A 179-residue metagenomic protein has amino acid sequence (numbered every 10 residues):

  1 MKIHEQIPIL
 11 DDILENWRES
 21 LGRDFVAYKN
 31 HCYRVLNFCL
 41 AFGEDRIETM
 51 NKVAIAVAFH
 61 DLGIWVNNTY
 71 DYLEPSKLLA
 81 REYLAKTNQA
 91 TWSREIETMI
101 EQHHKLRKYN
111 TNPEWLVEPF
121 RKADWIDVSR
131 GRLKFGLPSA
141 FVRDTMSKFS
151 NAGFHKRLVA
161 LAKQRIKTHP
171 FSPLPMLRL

Functional and structural regions predicted by a protein language model:
M1-P8, E19-R46, N88, K105-L179: Divalent metal-dependent phosphate-bond-processing catalytic cores, especially two-metal-ion Mg2+/Mn2+ enzymes that act
D11-E15, K29-L36, N51-A56: Short amphipathic alpha-helical segments
V35-C39, D71-K86: An active-site-proximal "capping" alpha-helix that borders the catalytic cofactor pocket
T49-N67, S76, E97-H104: His-Asp-centered metal-binding catalytic motifs of divalent-metal-dependent phosphohydrolases/nucleases
N67-T69, D124: Short coil/turn connectors between adjacent alpha-helices in alpha-solenoid helical repeat scaffolds
Q89-R94: Membrane-interface starts of transmembrane alpha-helices
